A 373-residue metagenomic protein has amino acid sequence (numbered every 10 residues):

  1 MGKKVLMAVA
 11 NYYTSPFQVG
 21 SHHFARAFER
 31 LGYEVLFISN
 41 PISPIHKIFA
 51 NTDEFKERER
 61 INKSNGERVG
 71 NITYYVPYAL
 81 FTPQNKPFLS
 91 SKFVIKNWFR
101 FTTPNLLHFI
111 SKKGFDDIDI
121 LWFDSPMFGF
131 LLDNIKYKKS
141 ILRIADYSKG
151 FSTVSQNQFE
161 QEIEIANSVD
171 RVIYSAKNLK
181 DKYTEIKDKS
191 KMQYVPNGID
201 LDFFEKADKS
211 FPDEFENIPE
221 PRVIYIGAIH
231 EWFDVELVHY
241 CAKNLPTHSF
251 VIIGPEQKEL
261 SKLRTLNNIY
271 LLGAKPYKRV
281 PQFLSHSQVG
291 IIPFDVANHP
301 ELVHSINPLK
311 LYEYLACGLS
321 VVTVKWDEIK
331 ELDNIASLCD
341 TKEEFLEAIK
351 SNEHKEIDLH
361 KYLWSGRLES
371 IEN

Functional and structural regions predicted by a protein language model:
F24, N105-K112, S155-S175: Membrane-proximal helix-turn-helix segments that form the acceptor-binding/catalytic region of lipid-linked
V169-M192: A short, active-site helix/loop in glycosyltransferases that binds the activated sugar's phosphate group
N178, V195-G198, F204-A207: Carbohydrate-associated surface elements
F215-F233, V238-A242, F250-I253: Conserved donor-binding/catalytic core segment of Leloir-type glycosyltransferases
E259-L284: Nucleotide-activated donor-binding/catalytic signature segment of Leloir-type glycosyltransferases, i.e., the conserved
S285-H304, L319: Acidic donor-binding loop of glycosyltransferase active sites
E313-T323: Short hydrophobic beta-strand element within catalytic cores of glycosyltransferases and related nucleotide-activated
I349-N373: A charged, aromatic-enriched C-terminal amphipathic alpha-helix characteristic of glycosyltransferases across folds
